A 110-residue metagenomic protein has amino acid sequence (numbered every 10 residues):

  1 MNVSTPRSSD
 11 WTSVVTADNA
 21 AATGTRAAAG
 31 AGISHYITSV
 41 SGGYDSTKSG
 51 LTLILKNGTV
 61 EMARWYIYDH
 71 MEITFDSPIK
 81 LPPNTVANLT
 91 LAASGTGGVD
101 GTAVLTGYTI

Functional and structural regions predicted by a protein language model:
N2-G32, A92-I110: C-terminal interaction-tip segments
R26-A27, E72-K80: Exposed aromatic-hydrophobic patches
I33, M71, P83-T85: Surface-exposed loop/turn positions
S34-D45, V86-A93: A short beta-strand element within beta-rich, extracytoplasmic domains of secreted/secretory-pathway proteins
T38, S49-L53, V99-A103: Short beta-strand/loop motifs in extracellular/secreted proteins, especially within beta-sandwich accessory domains
S46-A63: Short, surface-exposed beta-strand/strand-loop-strand elements in extracellular ectodomains
R64-D69: Short beta-strand segments within Ig-like beta-sandwich modules, predominantly Fibronectin type-III
P78-G98: Noncatalytic modules at the cell exterior or secretory-pathway interfaces, chiefly beta-strand-rich lectin/adhesion
